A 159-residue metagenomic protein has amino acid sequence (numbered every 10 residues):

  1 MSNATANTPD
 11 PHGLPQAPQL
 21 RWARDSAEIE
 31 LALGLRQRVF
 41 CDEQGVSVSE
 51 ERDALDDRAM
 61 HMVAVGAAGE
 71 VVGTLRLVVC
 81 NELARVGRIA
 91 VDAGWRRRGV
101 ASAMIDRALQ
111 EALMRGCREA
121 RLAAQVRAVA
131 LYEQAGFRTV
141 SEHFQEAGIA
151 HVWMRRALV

Functional and structural regions predicted by a protein language model:
S2-E51, L55-H61, V65-E70: Short amphipathic alpha-helix that is part of the acyltransferase structural core
R36, Y132, F137: Conserved active-site tyrosine of GNAT-family acetyltransferases
V63, E70-V78, L83-A90: Conserved beta-strand in the GNAT
L75-V78, L83, V129, H143 (+1 more regions): A short, glycine- and basic residue-enriched loop/turn that sits immediately adjacent to a domain's principal
V79-G87, R96-R97, G116, E146-G148: A conserved beta-turn-beta hairpin within the catalytic core of GNAT-like acetyltransferases that forms part
V91, R97-Q110: Conserved acetyl-CoA-binding loop-helix of GNAT-fold acetyltransferases
I105, A112-Q125: Conserved GNAT acetyl-CoA-binding A-motif
R121-A123, R138-R155: Conserved catalytic-core motifs of GNAT/GCN5-like acyltransferases
